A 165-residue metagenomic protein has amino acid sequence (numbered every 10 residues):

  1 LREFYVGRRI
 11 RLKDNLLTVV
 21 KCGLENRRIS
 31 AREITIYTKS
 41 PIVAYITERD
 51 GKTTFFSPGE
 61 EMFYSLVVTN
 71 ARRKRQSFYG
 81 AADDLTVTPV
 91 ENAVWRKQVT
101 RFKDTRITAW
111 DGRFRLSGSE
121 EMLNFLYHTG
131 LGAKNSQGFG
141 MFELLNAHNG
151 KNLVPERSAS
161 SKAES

Functional and structural regions predicted by a protein language model:
L1-S165: RNA-interacting cores
